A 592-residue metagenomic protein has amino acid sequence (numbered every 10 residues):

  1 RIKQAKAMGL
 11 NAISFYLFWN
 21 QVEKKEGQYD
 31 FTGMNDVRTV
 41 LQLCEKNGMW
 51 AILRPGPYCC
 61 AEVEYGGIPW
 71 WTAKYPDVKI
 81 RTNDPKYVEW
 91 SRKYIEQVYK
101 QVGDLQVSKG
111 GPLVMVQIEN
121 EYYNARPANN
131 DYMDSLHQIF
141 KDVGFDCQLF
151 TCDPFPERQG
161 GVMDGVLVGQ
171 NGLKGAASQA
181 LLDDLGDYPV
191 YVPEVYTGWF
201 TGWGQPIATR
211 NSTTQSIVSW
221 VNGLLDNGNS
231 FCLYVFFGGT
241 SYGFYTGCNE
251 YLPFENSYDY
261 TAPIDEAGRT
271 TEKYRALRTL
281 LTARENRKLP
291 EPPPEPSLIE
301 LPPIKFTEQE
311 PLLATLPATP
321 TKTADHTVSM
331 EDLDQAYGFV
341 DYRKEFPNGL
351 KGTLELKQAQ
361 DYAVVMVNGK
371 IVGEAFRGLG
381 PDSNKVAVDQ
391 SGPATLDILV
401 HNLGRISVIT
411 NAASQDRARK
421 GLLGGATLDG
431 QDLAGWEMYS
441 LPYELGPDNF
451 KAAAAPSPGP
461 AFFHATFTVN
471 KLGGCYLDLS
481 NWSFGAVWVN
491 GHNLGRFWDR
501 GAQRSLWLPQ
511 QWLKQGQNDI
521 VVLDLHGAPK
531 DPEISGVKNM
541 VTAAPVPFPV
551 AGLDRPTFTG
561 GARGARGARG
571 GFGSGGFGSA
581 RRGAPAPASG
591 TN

Functional and structural regions predicted by a protein language model:
R1-A7, E26-E45, D131, T213 (+4 more regions): Aromatic- and glycine-enriched glycan-recognition loops and surfaces that form the carbohydrate-binding subsites
R1-E64, H137-D142: Aromatic-lined substrate-binding rim segments of carbohydrate-active enzymes
Y16-Q28, G33, V37, A61-K86 (+2 more regions): Aromatic- and acidic-residue-enriched carbohydrate-binding clefts of CAZyme catalytic domains
L53, P57-W90, E96-C232: Substrate-binding/catalytic cleft of secreted carbohydrate-active enzymes, primarily glycoside hydrolases
V88-V102, K109-I118, Y123-A125, N129-N130 (+10 more regions): Carbohydrate-binding surfaces of carbohydrate-active enzymes
L280, S383-T395, F462-N470, S505-Q517: Short, surface-exposed tryptophan/glycine-enriched loops that mediate extracellular molecular recognition
A336-E345, P458-T468, L506: Short beta-strands within extracellular/lumenal beta-sheet-rich domains
K351-M366, L396, F467-N490, F497-W498 (+1 more regions): Aromatic-lined ligand-binding clefts that engage carbohydrates, nucleic acids, or primary amines
